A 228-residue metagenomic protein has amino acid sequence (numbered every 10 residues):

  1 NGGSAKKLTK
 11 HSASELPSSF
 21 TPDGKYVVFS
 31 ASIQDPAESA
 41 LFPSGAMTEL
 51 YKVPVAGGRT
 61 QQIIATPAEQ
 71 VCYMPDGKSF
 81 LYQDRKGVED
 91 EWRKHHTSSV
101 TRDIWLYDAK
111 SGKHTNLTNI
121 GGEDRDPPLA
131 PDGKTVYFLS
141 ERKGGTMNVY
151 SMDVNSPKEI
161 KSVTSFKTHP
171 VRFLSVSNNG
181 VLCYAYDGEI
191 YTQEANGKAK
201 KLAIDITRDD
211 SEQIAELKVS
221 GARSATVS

Functional and structural regions predicted by a protein language model:
N1-L16, F20-Y51, V55, R59-V71 (+6 more regions): A flexible loop/linker signature enriched in serine peptidases of the S9 family
P22-D23, P75-D76, P131-D132, S177-N179: Residue-level detector of Asp-centered blade-edge/turn motifs that repeat once per structural unit in beta-propeller
P128-L129, L174: Low-complexity, polar/charged sequence tracts that form flexible coils or short amphipathic helices and often embed
D153: Glycine-rich phosphate-binding "P-loop"
N179, L217-K218: Short, surface-exposed amphipathic charged segments that create phosphate/polyanion-binding patches used for binding
V219-S228: Signature of short aromatic-glycine-proline-rich micro-motifs recurring in repeat-based ectodomains
